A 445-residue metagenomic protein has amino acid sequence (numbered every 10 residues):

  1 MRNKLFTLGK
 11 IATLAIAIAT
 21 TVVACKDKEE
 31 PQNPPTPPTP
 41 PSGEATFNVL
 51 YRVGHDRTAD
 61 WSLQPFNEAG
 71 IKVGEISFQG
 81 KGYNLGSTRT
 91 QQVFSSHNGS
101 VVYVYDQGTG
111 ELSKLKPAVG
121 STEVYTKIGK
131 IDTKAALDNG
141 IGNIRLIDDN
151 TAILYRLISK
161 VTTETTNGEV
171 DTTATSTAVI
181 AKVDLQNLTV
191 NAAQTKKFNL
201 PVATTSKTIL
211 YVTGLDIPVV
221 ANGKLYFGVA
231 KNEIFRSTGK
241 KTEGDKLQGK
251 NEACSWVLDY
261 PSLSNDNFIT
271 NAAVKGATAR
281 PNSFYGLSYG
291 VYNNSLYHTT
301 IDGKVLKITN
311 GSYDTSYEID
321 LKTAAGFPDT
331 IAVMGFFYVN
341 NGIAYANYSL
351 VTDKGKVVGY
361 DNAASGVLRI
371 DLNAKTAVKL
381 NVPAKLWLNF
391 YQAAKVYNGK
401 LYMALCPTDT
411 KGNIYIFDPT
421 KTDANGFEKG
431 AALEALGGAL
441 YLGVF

Functional and structural regions predicted by a protein language model:
M1-N48: Bacterial Sec-dependent N-terminal signal peptides
S42-R57, H97-Q107, D149-T166, G223-I234 (+3 more regions): Short beta-strand elements that form the blades of beta-propeller/WD-repeat-like and other beta-sheet-rich scaffold
A59-V183: Post-signal peptide N-terminal segment of secreted/secretory-pathway proteins
L63-A69, K116, D171-T189, K240-S264 (+3 more regions): Beta-propeller blade signature
K72-Y83, T122-A136, K182-T208, N265-V274 (+3 more regions): Beta-propeller fold detector
Y83-H97, T133-I147, V202-P218, G276-Y289 (+3 more regions): Repeated scaffold domains used in trafficking and secretory/extracellular systems, primarily beta-propellers
N199-G359: Acidic, serine/threonine- and glycine-rich low-complexity intrinsically disordered segments that serve as flexible
A332-P407: Loop/turn-rich, solvent-exposed surfaces of beta-rich toroidal or solenoidal domains
